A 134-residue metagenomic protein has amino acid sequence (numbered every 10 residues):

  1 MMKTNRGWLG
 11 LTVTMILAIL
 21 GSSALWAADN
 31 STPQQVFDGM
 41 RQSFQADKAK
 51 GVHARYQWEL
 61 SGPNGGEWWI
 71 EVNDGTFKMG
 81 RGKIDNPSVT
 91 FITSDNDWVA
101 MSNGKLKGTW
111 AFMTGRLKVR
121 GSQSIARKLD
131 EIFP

Functional and structural regions predicted by a protein language model:
M2-V13: Bacterial N-terminal signal peptides that target proteins for export
T12-S22: Bacterial N-terminal signal peptides
S23-P134: Feature captures hydrophobic
